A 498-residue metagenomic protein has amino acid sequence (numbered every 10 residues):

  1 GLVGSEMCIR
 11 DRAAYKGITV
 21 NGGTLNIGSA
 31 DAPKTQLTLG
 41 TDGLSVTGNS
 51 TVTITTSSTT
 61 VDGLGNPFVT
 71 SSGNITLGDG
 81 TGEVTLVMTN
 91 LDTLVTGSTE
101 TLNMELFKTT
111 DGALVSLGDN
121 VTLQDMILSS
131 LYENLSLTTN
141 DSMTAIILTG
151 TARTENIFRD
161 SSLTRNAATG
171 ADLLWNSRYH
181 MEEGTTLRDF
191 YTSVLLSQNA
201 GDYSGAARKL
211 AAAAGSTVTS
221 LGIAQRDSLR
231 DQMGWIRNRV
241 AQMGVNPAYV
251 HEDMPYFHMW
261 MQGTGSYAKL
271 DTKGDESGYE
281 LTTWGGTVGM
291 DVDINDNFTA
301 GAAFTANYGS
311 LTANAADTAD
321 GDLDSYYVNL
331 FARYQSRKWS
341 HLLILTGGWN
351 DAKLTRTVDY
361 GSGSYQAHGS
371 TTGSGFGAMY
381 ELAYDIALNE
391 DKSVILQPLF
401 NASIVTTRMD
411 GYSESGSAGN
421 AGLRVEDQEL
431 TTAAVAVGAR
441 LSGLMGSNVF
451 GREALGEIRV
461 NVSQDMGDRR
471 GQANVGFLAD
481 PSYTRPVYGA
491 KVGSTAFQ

Functional and structural regions predicted by a protein language model:
L2-I9: Short, small-residue-biased leader/transition segments that mark boundaries at the very start of proteins
R10-M104, K108, V435: Extracellular beta-strand/loop-rich repeat segments of large surface/secreted proteins
T51, S57, V61-L64, G78-A212: Extracellular/surface-exposed low-complexity segments
E182-D391: Outer membrane beta-barrel translocator domains of Type V secretion systems
A248-V250, G263-L270, D359-H368, E414-L423 (+1 more regions): Gram-negative and organellar
K273-D275, N314-A316, K353-D359, R408-G416 (+1 more regions): Outer-membrane beta-barrel and related beta-rich outer-membrane complex signature in Gram-negative bacteria
N329, T406, A421-Q498: Outer membrane beta-barrel transmembrane domains
G348, L382, I386, V394-M409: Solvent-exposed flexible segments
